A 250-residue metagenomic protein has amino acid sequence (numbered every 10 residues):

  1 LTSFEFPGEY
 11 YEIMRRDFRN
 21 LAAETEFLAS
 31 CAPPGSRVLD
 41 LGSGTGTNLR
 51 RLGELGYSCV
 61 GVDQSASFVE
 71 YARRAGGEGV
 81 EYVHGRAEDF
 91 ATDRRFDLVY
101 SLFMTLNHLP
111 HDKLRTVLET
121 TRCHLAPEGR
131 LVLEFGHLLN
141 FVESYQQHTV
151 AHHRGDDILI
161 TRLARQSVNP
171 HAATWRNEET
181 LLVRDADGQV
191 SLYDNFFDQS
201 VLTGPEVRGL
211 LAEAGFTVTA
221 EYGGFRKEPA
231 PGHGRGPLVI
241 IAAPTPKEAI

Functional and structural regions predicted by a protein language model:
L1-S36: Conserved class I S-adenosyl-L-methionine
G42-G44: Class I SAM-dependent methyltransferase "Motif I" SAM/SAH-binding loop
G46-D89: Class I SAM-dependent methyltransferase SAM/SAH-binding core
A91-L98: A short acidic, Gly/Pro-enriched loop at the edge of an enzyme's catalytic core that lines a small-molecule cofactor
L102-F103: Residues lining the SAM
R115-P127: A short glycine-rich, Lys/Arg-flanked "PGG" loop and its adjoining helix->strand segment in the class I
V132-R208: SAM-dependent methyltransferase
S200-I250: C-terminal lobe and adjacent flexible extensions of AdoMet/dcAdoMet transferase-like proteins
